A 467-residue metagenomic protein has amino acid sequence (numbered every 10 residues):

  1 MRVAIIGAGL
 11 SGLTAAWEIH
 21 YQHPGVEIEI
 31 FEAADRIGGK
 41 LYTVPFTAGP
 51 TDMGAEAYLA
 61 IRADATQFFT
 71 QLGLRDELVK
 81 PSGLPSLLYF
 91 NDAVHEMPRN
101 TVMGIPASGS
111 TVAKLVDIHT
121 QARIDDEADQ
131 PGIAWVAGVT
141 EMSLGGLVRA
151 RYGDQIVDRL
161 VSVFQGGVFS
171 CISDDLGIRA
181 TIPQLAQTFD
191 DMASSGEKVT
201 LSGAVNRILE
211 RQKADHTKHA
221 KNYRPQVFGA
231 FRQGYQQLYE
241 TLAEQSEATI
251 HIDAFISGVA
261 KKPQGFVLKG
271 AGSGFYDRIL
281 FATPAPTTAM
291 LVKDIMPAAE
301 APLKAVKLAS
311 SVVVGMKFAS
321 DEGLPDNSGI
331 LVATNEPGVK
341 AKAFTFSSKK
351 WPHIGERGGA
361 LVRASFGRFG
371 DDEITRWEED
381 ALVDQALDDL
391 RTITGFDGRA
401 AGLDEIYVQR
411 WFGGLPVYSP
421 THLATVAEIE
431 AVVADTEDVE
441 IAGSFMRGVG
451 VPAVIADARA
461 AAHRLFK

Functional and structural regions predicted by a protein language model:
R2-I30, F466: N-terminal Rossmann-like FAD-binding beta1-loop-alpha1 element of flavoenzymes
S11, R36, P286: Conserved Rossmann-like nucleotide-cofactor binding loop
W17, Y21, T43, E244 (+6 more regions): Short, well-ordered alpha-helices that flank and scaffold nucleotide-derived cofactor binding pockets
H20-F46: Glycine-rich FAD pyrophosphate-binding loop
T47-W135: Dinucleotide-binding Rossmann-like beta1-alpha1 core, especially the glycine-rich loop that anchors the ADP
P81, P98-P106, N327, F344-K467: Conserved flavin/dinucleotide-binding core of flavoenzymes
E127-A254, G258-A260, F275: Active-site/ligand-binding neighborhood in enzyme catalytic cores
A254-V362, G367-T375, D380, T392-I393: Mid-domain catalytic core of redox enzymes that form a hydrophobic substrate pocket/lid adjacent to a catalytic redox
